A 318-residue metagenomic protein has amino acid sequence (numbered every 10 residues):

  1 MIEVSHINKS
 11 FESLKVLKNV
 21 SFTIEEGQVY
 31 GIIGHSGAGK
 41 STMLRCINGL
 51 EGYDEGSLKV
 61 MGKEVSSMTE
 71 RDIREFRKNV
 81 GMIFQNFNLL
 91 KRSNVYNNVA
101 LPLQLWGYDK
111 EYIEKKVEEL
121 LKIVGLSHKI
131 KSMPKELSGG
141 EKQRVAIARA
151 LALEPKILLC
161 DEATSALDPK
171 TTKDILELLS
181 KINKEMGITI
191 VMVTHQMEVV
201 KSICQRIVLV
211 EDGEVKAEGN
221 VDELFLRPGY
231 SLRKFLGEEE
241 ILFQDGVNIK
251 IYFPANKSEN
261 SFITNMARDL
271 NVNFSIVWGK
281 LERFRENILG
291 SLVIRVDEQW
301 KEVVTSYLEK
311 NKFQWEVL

Functional and structural regions predicted by a protein language model:
I33-H35: The feature captures the beta-strand-to-loop junction immediately N-terminal to the Walker
N48: Helix-to-loop junction immediately C-terminal to a conserved catalytic motif
S93-A100: Short coil-to-helix segment of the ABC ATPase nucleotide-binding domain corresponding to the Q-loop/switch region
S132-K135, L153: Conserved signature/switch motifs of ABC ATPase nucleotide-binding domains
L158-D161: Catalytic Walker B motif of ABC-type/P-loop ATPase nucleotide-binding domains
